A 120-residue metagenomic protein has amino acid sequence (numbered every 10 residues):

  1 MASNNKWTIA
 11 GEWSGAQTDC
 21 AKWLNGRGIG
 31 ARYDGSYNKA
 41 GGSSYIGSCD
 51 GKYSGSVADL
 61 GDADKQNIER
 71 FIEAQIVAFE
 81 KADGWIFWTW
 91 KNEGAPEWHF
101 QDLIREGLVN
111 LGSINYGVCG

Functional and structural regions predicted by a protein language model:
M1-G120: Substrate-binding clefts and catalytic carboxylate motifs of secreted carbohydrate-active enzymes
